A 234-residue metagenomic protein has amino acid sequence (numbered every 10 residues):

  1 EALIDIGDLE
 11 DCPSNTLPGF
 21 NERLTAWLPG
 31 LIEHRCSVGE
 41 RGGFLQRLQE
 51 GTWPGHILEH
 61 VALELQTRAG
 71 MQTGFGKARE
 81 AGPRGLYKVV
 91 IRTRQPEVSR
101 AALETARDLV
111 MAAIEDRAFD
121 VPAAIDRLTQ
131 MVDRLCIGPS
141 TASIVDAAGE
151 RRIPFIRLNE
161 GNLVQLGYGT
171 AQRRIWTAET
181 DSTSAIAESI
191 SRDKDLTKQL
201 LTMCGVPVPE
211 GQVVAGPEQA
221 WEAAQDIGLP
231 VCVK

Functional and structural regions predicted by a protein language model:
E1-D126, M131-D133: Long, compositionally biased, glycine/small-hydrophobic-enriched stretches that function as flexible linkers, tethers
P18-L24, R173-K234: Active-site nucleotide/adenylate-binding loops and adjacent lid/helix of ATP-dependent enzymes
E80, I156-L158, V233-K234: Short beta-strand
D133-I137, T141-V145: Hydrophobic alpha-helical hairpins/lids featuring a short glycine-rich hinge
S143-L163: Structured, non-catalytic alpha/beta "coupling" segments that mediate domain-domain communication and provide generic
G161-L166, A185: Extracytoplasmic/secretory soluble proteins
G167-R173: Glycine-rich loop at the start of a catalytic domain that most often binds anionic cofactors/ligands
